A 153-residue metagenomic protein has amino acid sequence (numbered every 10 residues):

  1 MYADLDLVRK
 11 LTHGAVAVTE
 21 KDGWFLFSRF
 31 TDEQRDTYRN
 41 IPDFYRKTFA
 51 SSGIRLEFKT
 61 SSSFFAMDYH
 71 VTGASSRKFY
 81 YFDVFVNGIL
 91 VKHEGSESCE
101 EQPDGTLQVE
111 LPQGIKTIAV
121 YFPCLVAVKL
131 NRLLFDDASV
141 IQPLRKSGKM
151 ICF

Functional and structural regions predicted by a protein language model:
M1-M150: N-terminal secretory targeting modules
F153: Ser/Thr-glycine-rich phosphate-binding loops at phosphate-binding pockets of nucleotides, nucleotide cofactors
